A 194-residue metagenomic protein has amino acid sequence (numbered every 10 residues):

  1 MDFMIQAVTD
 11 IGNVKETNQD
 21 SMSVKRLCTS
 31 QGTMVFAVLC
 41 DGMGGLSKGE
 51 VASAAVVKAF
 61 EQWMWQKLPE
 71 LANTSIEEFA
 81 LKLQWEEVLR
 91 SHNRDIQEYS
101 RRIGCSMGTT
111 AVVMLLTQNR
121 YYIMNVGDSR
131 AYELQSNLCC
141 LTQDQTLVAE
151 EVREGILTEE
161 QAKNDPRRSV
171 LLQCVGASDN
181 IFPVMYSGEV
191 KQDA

Functional and structural regions predicted by a protein language model:
M1-A194: PP2C/PPM-type serine/threonine phosphatase catalytic domain
